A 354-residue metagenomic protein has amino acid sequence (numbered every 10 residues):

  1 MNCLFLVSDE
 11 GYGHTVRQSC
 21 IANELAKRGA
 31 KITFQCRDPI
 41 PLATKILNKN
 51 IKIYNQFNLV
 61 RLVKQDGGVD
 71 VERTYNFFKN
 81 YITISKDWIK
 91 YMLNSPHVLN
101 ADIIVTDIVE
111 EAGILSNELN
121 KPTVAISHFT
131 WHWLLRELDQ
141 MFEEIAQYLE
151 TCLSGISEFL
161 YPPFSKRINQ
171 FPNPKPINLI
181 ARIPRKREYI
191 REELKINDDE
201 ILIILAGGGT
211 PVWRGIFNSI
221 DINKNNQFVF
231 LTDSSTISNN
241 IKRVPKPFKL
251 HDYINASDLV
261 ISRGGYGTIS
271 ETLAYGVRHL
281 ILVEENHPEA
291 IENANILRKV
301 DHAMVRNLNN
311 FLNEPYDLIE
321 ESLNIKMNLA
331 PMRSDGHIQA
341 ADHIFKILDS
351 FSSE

Functional and structural regions predicted by a protein language model:
V7-S19, W213: A short, glycine/small-residue-rich beta-strand->loop->alpha-helix junction that serves as a flexible
D9, K27-R28, I32-T83: Conserved nucleotide-sugar phosphate-binding/catalytic loop shared by glycosyltransferases and other
A22, R182-L259: Donor-nucleotide binding loops and adjacent catalytic segments primarily of GT-B fold Leloir glycosyltransferases
V69-I103, E110-E111: Conserved nucleotide-sugar donor-binding subdomain of glycosyltransferases
L93-E150: Conserved nucleotide-sugar donor-interacting segment of glycosyltransferase catalytic cores, predominantly GT-B
I104-I108, A125, K249-E292: A donor-sugar binding/catalytic signature common to diverse glycosyltransferases and related nucleotide-sugar
L134-P211: A nucleotide-sugar donor-handling region in carbohydrate enzymes
D317-E354: C-terminal amphipathic helix plus adjacent low-complexity, charged tail appended to glycosyltransferase catalytic
